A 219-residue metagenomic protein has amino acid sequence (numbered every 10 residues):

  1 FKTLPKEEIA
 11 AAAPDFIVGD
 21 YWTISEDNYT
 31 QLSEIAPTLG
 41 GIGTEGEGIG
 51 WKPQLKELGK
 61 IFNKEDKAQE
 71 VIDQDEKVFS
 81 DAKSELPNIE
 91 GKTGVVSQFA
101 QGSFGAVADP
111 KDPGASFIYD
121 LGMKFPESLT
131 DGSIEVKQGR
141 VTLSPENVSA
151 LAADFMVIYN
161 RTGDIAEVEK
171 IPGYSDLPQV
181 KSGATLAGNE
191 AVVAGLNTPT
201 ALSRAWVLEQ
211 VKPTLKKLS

Functional and structural regions predicted by a protein language model:
F1-I61: Acidic/His-rich segments in extracytoplasmic proteins that coordinate ligands and/or metal ions
F1-K6, E135-S144: Short helix-initiation/N-cap motifs at beta->coil->alpha
F16, W22-S25, T44-G48, A100-F104 (+2 more regions): Solvent-exposed loop/turn segments at secondary-structure junctions within structured extracellular/periplasmic domains
E34-A36, L121, V180-K181: Short, structured coil segments at secondary-structure junctions
E34-G102, A201-S219: Extracytoplasmic substrate-binding proteins
V71-Y119, N147-T162: Solvent-exposed helix-coil-helix hairpins and adjacent flexible coil/strand "hinge" segments
A108-G139: Alpha-helical, coiled-coil/dimerization segments enriched in small aliphatic residues
L151-S219: Structured C-terminal subdomain patch of bacterial secreted/periplasmic proteins
